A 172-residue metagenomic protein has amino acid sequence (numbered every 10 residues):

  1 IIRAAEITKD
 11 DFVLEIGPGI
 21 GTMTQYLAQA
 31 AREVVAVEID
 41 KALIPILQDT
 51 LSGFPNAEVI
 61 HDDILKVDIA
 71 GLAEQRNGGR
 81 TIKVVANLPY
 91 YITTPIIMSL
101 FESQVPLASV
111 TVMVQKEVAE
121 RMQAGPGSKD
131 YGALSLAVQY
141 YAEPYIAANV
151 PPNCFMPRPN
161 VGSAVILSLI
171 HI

Functional and structural regions predicted by a protein language model:
I1-L169: Catalytic cores of RNA-modifying enzymes
